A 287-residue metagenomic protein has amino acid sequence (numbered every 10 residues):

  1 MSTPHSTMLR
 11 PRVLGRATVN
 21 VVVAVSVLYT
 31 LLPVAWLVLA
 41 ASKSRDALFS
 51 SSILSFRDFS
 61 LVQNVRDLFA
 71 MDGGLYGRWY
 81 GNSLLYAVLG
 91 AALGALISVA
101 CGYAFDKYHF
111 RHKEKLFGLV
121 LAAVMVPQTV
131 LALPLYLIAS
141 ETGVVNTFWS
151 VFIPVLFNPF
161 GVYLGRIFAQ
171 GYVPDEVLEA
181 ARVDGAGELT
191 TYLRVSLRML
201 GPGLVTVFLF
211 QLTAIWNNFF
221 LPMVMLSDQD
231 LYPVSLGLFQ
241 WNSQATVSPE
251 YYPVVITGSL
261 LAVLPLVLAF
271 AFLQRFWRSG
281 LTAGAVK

Functional and structural regions predicted by a protein language model:
M1-H5: Short, intrinsically disordered terminal tails adjacent to the first/last structured region
T7-K287: A structural signal for multi-pass alpha-helical bundles of membrane permease subunits that mediate small-molecule
